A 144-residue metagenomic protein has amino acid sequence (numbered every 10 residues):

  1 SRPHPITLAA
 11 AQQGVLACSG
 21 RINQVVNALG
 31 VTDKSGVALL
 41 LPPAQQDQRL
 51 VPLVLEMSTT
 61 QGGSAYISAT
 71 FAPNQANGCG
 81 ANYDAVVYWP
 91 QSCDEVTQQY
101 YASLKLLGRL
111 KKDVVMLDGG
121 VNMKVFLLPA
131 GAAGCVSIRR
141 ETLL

Functional and structural regions predicted by a protein language model:
S1-N74, E141: N-terminal secretory signal peptides
V15-I22, A81-Y83, C93, A132-R140: Short, structured motif recognition centered on aromatic/hydrophobic residues
D47, Q75-G78, A130-A132: Solvent-exposed loop and beta-edge segments used for protein-protein assembly and interaction
S58, L128, G134-V136: Low-complexity repeat regions of mature extracellularly deployed or surface/particle-associated proteins
T60-V114: Long, charged/polar, surface-exposed segments that mediate recognition or autoinhibition
M116-A132: Short, exposed beta-strand-loop hairpins at the edges of beta-sheets in extracellular/periplasmic proteins
